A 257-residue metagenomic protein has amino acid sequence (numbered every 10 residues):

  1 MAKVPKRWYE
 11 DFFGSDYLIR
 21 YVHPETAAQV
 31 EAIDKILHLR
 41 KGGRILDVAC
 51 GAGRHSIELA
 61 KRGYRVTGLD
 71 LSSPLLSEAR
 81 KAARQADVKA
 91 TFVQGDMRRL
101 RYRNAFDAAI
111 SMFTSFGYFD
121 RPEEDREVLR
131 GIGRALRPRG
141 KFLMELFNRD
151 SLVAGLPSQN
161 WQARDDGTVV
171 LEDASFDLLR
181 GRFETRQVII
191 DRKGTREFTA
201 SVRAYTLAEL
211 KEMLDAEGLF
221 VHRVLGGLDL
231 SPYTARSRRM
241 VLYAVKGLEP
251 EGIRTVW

Functional and structural regions predicted by a protein language model:
M1-G43: Conserved class I S-adenosyl-L-methionine
A49-G53: Class I SAM-dependent methyltransferase "Motif I" SAM/SAH-binding loop
R54-R99: Class I SAM-dependent methyltransferase SAM/SAH-binding core
R98-A108: A short acidic, Gly/Pro-enriched loop at the edge of an enzyme's catalytic core that lines a small-molecule cofactor
D107-E123: A short SAM/SAH-binding and catalytic strip from SAM-dependent methyltransferases
R126-P138: A short glycine-rich, Lys/Arg-flanked "PGG" loop and its adjoining helix->strand segment in the class I
L143-M213: SAM-dependent methyltransferase
L207-W257: C-terminal lobe and adjacent flexible extensions of AdoMet/dcAdoMet transferase-like proteins
